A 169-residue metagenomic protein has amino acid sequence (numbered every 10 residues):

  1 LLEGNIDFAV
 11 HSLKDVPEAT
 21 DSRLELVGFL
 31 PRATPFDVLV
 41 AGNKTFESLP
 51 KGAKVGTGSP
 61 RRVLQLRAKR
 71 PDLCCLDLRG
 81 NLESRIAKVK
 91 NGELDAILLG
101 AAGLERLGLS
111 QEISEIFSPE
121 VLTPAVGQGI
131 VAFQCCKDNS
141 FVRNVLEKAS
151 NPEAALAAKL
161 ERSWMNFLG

Functional and structural regions predicted by a protein language model:
L2-S12, D95-G100: Paired acidic/hydrophobic, glycine-rich loop segments that form the ligand-binding mouth/hinge of periplasmic-binding
G4-D7, V16-T20, T34-F36, A53-G56 (+4 more regions): A short linear-motif detector with a strong N-terminal bias
A9, L13, D21-S22, L26 (+7 more regions): Intrinsic disorder and flexible coil segments
V10-V16, E25-V27, P119-V121, E161-N166: Intrinsically disordered, low-complexity boundary segments flanking structured domains
L13-L73: A conserved helix-loop-strand patch within extracytoplasmic ligand-binding domains of the periplasmic binding
V63, A68-G169: Small-molecule-sensing regulatory modules
